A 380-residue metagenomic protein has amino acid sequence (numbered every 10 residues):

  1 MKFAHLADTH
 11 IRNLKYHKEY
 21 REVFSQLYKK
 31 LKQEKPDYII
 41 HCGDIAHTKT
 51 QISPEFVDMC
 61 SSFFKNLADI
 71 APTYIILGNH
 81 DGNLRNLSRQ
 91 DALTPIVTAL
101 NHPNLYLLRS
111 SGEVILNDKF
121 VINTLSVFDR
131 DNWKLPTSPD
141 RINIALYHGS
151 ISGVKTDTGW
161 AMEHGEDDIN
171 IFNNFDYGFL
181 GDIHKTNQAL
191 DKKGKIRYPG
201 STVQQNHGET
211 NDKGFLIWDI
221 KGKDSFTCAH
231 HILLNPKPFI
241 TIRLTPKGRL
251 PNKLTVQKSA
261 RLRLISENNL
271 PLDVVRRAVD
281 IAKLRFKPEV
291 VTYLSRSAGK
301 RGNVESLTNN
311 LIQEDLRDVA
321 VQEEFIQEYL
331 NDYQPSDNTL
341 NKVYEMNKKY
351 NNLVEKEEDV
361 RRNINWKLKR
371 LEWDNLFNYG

Functional and structural regions predicted by a protein language model:
M1-A4: Extreme N-terminal starter segment of soluble prokaryotic enzymes
D8, I39, D44, C60 (+7 more regions): Divalent metal-coordination and catalytic microenvironments
T9, N13-E113, I171-F172: Core catalytic region of metal-dependent phosphoesterases/phosphodiesterases, especially metallo-beta-lactamase-like
H10-L14, H47-T50, L77-Q90, V114-I115 (+4 more regions): Active-site environment of divalent metal-dependent phosphoester hydrolases
D37, I220-N365: Accessory, non-catalytic peripheral segments of nucleic-acid enzymes
C60, D81-I169, P199: Conserved catalytic scaffold of divalent metal-dependent phosphoesterases
D157-F226: Conserved beta-sheet core of the metallophosphoesterase superfamily
R362-G380: Pre-Walker A-like glycine/lysine-rich segment at the N-terminus of P-loop NTPase domains
